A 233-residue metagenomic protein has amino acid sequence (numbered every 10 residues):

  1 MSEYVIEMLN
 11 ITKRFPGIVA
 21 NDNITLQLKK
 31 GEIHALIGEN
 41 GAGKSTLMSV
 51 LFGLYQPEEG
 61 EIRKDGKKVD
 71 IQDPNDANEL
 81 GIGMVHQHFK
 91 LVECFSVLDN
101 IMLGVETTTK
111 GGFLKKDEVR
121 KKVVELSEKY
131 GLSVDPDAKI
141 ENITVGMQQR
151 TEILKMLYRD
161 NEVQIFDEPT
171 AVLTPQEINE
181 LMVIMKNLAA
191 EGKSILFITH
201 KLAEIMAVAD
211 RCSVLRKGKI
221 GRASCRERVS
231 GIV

Functional and structural regions predicted by a protein language model:
S2-R226: Glycine-rich phosphate-binding loops of nucleotide-dependent enzymes
E227-V233: Positively charged, low-complexity/disordered segments
